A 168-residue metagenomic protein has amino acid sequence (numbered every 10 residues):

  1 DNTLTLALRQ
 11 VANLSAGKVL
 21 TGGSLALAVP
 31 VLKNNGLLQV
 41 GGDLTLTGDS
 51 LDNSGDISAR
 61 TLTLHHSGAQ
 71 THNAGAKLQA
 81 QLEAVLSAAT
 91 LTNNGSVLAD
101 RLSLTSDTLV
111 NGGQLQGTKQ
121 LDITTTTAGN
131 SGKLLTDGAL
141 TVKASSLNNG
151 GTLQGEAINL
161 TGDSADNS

Functional and structural regions predicted by a protein language model:
D1-L4, T21-L25, V40-T45, S58-T63 (+5 more regions): Short "repeat-start/strand-capping" segments in structured domains, especially the N-termini of parallel beta-helix
D1-L8, T161-S168: Low-complexity/repetitive intrinsically disordered segments
L14-L20, L32-Q39, L51-S58, H72-Q79 (+5 more regions): Short, T/G/N/S-enriched strand-turn elements that build extracellular solenoid repeat scaffolds
L27, L46, T92, G129 (+1 more regions): Residue-level signal for pocket-adjacent positions within structured domains
